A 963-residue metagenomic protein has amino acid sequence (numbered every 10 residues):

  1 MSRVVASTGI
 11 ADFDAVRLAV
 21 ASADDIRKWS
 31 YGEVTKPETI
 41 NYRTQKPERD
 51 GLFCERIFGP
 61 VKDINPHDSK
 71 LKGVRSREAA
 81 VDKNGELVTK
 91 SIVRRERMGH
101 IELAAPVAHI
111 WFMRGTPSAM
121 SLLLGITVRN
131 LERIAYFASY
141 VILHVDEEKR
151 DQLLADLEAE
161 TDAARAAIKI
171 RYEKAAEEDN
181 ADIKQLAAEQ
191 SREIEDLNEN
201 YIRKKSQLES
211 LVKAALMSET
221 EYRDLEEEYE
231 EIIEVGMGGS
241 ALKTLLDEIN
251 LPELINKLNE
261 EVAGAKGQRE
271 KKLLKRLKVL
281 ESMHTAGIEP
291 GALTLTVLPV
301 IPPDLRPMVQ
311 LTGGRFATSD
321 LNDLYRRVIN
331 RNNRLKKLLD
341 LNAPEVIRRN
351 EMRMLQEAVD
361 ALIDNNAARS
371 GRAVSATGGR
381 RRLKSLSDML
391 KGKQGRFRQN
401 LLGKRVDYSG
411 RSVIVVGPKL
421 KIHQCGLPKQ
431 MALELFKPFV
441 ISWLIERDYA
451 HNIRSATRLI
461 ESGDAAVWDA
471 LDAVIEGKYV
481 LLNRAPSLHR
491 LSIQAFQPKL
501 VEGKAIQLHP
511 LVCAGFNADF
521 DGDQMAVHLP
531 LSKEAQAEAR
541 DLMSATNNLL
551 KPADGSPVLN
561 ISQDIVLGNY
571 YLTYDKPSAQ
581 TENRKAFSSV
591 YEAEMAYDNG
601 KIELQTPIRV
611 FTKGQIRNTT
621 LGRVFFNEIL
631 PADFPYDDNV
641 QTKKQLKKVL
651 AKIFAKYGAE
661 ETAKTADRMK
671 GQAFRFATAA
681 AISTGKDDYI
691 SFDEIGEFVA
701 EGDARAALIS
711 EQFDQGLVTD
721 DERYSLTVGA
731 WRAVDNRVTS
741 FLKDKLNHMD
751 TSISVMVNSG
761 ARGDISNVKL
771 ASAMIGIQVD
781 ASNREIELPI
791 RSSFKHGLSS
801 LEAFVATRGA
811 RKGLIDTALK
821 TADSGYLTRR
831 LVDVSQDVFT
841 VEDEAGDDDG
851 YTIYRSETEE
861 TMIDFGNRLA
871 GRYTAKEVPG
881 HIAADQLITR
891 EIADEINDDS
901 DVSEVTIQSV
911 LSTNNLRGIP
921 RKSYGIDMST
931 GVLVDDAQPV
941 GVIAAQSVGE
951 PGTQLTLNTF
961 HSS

Functional and structural regions predicted by a protein language model:
M1-V948, T953-S963: Conserved core architecture of multi-subunit DNA-directed RNA polymerases
